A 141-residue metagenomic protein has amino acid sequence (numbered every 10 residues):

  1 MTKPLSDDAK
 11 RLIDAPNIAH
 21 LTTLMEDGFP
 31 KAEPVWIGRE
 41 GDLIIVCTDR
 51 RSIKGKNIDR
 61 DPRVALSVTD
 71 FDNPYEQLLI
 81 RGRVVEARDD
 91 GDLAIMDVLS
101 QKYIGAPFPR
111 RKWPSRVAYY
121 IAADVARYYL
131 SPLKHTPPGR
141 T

Functional and structural regions predicted by a protein language model:
M1, R51-T69, G105-P109: Short, solvent-exposed cationic patches
M1-A19: Short, basic/aromatic recognition patches
T2-P4, E76-T141: Charged, gly/pro-rich active-site loop segments
I13-D14, D59-R60, S100: Alpha-helix boundary recognition
P16-R50, I58, V64-V68, L79-I80: Short beta-strand segments
M25, G38-R39, D72, R88 (+1 more regions): A generic structural motif
D27-F29, D70-P74, K112-W113: A short beta-turn/loop motif at secondary-structure boundaries
S52-K54, N73, H135-T136: Short, surface-exposed beta-strand-loop junctions and turns on beta-sheet-rich folds
